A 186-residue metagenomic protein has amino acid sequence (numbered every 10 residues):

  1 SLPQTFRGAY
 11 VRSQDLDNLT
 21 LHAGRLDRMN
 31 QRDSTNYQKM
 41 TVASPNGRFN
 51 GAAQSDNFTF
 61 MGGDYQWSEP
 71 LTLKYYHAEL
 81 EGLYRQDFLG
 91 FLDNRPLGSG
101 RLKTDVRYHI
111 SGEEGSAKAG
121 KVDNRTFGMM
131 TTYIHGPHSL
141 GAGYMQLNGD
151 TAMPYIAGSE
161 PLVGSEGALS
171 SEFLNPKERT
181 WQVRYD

Functional and structural regions predicted by a protein language model:
S1, R25-M29, H77-E81, R95 (+4 more regions): Transmembrane beta-strands of outer-membrane beta-barrel pores
P3-R7, S55-T59, L83-D87, D123-F127 (+2 more regions): Residues that define the transmembrane beta-barrel architecture of outer-membrane proteins
A9-S13, M61-Y65, L89-D93, M129-Y133 (+2 more regions): Residues on the lipid-exposed face of transmembrane beta-strands in outer-membrane beta-barrel proteins
S13-D17, Y65-E69, E79, R95-S99 (+2 more regions): Outer-membrane beta-barrel strand-turn architecture
N18-H22, N30, E69-K74, G98-T104 (+2 more regions): Repeated loop/turn-to-beta-strand initiation elements of outer-membrane beta-barrel proteins
H22-L26, N36, D64, K74-A78 (+4 more regions): Transmembrane beta-strands of outer-membrane beta-barrel proteins
D33-M40, Q86-G90, G115-D123, A152-G158: Outer-membrane beta-barrel translocator domains and adjoining extracellular loop/strand segments of Gram-negative
G149-D186: C-terminal structural cap/anchor segments
